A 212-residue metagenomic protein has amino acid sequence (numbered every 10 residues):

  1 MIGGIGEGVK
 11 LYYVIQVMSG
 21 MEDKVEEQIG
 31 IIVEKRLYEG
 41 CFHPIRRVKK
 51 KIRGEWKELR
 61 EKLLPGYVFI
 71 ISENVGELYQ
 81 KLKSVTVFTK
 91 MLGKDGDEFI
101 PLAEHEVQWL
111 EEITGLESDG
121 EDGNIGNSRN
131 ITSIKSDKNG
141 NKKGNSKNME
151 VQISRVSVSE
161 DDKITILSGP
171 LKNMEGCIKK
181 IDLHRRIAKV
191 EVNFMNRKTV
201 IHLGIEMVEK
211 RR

Functional and structural regions predicted by a protein language model:
I2-K163, C177, E191-R212: Acidic-enriched and Gly/Ser
G169-L171, I181-R186: Short, conserved beta-turn/loop elements at beta-strand boundaries and strand-helix junctions
